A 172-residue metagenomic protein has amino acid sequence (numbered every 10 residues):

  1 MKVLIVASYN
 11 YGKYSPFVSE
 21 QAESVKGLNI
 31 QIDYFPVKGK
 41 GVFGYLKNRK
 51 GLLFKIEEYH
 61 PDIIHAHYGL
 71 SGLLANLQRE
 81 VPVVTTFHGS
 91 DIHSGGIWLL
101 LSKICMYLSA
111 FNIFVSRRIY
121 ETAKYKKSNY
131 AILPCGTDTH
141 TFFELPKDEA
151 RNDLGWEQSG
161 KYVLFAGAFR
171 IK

Functional and structural regions predicted by a protein language model:
V6-V18, I92: A short, glycine/small-residue-rich beta-strand->loop->alpha-helix junction that serves as a flexible
Y14-L28: Short amphipathic alpha-helix
L53-F54, G95-N112: Membrane-proximal helix-turn-helix segments that form the acceptor-binding/catalytic region of lipid-linked
I63-H65, L77-H93, A110-F114: Active-site proximal beta-strand in glycosyltransferases
A66-S71: Short His-centered aromatic/hydrophobic patch
G95, T137-D153, S159: Acidic anion/phosphate-binding donor-loop and adjacent secondary structure in glycosyltransferase catalytic cores
Y107-K147: Donor nucleotide-sugar binding/catalytic pocket of nucleotide-sugar-dependent glycosyltransferases
W156-K172: Conserved donor-binding/catalytic core segment of Leloir-type glycosyltransferases
